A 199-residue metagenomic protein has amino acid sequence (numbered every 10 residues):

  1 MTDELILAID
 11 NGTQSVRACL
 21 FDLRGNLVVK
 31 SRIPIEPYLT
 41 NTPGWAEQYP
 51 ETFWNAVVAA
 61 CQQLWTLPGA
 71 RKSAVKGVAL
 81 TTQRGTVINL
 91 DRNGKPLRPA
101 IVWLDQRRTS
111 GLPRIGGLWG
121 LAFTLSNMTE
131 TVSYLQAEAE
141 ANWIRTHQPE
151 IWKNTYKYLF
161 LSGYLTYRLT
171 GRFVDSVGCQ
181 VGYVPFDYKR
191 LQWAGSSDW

Functional and structural regions predicted by a protein language model:
M1-R98, N154: N-terminal glycine/serine-rich phosphate-binding loop of ATP-dependent small-molecule kinases, especially carbohydrate
N11-T13, R24, T124-W199: Gly/Ser/Thr-rich active-site cleft segment
E36-E47, L121-L125, V174-Q180: Gly-rich Lys/Arg/Thr-decorated short loops/hinges at beta-loop-alpha junctions or inter-strand turns that position
L39-P43, S110-R114, P185-D187: Short, charged, surface-exposed secondary-structure boundary motifs
P68-W103, T129-L135, T166-F186: Short beta-strand-loop/turn "lid" adjacent to the catalytic site in phosphate-handling enzymes
R92-P96, R114, L118-F123: Hydrophobic or amphipathic alpha-helical targeting/insertion segments
I101, D105-G120: Short alpha-helix plus adjacent loop in nuclease-associated cores
